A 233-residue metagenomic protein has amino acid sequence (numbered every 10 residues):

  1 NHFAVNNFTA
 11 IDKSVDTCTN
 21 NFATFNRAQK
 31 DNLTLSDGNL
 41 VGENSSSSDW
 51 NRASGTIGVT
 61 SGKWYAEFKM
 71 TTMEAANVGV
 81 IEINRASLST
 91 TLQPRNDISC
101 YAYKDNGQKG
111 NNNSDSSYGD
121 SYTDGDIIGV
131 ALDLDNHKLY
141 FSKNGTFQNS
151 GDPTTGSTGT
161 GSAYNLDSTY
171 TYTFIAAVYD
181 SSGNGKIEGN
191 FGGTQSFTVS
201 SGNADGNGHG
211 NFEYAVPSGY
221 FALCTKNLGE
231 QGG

Functional and structural regions predicted by a protein language model:
N1-G233: PRY/SPRY (B30.2) beta-sandwich protein-interaction domains and their adjacent Ser/Pro/Gly-rich low-complexity linkers
